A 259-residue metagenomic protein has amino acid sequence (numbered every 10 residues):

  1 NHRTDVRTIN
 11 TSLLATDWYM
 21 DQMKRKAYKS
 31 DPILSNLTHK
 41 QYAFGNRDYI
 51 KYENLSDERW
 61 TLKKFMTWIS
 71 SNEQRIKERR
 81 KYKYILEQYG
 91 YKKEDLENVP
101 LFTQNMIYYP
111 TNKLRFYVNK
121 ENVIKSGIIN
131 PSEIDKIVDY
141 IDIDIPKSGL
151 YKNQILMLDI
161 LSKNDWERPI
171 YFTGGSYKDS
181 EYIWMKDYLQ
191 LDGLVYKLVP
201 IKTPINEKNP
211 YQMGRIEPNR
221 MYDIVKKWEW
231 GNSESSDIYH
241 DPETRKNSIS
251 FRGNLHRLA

Functional and structural regions predicted by a protein language model:
H2-L258: ER/secretory pathway lumenal C-terminal domains and tails of membrane proteins involved in glycoprotein biogenesis
